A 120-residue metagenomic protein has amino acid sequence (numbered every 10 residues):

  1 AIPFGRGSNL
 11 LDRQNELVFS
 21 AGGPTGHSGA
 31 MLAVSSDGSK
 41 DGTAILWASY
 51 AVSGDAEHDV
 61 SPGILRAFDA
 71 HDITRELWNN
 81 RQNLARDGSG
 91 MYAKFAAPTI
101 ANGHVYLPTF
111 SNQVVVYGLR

Functional and structural regions predicted by a protein language model:
A1-R120: Extracytoplasmic/lumenal domain signature
